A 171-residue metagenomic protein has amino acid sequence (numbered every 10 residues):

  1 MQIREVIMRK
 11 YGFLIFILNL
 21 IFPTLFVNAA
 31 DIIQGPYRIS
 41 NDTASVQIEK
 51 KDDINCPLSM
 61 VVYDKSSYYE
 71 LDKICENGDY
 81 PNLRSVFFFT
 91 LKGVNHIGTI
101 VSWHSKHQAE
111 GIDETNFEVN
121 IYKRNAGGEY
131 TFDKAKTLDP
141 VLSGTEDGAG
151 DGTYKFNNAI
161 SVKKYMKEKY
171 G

Functional and structural regions predicted by a protein language model:
I3-I15: Bacterial N-terminal signal peptides that target proteins for export
I15-T24: Bacterial N-terminal signal peptides
A29-R38, H107-G171: Acidic, small-residue rich beta-repeat scaffolds with periodic aromatic anchors
A30-T43, N82-L91: Beta-propeller blade termini
N41-Q47, T90-W103: Acidic/hydrophobic-patterned starts of short beta strands in beta-sheet-rich repeat architectures
V46-D53, E76-N77, H107-E114: Short consensus segments that form the blades of beta-propeller domains, in both extracellular/periplasmic
V62-Y80, K134-L142: Blade-edge motifs of beta-propeller repeat domains
F88-H96, R124-E129: A short, structured loop/turn motif at beta-sheet edges
